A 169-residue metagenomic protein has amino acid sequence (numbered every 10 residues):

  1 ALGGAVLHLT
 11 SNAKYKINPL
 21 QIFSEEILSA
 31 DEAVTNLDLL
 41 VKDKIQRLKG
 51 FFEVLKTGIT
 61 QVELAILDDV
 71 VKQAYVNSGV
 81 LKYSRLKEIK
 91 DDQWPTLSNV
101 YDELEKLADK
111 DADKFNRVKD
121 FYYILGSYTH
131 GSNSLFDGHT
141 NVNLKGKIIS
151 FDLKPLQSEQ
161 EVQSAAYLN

Functional and structural regions predicted by a protein language model:
A1-G4, S11-A13, P19-N169: P-loop NTPase motor domains
